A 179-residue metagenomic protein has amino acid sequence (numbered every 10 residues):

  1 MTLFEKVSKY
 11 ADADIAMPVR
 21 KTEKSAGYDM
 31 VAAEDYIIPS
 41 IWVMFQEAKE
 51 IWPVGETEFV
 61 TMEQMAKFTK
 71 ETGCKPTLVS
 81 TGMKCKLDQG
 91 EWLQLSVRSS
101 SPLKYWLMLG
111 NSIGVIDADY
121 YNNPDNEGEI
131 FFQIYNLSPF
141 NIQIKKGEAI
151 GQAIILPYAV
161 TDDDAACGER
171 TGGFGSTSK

Functional and structural regions predicted by a protein language model:
M1-K179: DUTPase catalytic domain/fold
